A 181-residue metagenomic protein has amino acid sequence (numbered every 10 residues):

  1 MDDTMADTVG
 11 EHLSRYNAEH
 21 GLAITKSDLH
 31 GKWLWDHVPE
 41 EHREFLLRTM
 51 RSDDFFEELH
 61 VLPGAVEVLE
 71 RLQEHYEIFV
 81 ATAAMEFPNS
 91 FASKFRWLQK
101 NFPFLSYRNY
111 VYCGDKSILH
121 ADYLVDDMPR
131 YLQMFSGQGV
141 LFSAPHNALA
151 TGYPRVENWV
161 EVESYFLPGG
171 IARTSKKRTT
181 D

Functional and structural regions predicted by a protein language model:
M1-F45: Active-site neighborhood of HAD-like aspartate-dependent phosphohydrolases
A6-T8, S14, V80, F87-F91 (+3 more regions): Short catalytic/ligand-binding loop motif for oxyanion handling, primarily in non-cytosolic enzymes, centered on
D28, F79-N89, F95, Q99-I118: A short, structured active-site edge motif that brings together acidic residues
E44, R48-A81, F87-A92: Short, acidic loop-to-helix structural element flanking the phosphoryl-transfer center in phosphate-processing enzymes
E77-F79, Y123, V140: A structural signal for isolated positions on well-ordered beta-strands in alpha/beta enzyme cores
R108-S136: Conserved Lys-Pro-Asp/Glu-containing loop-to-beta segment of HAD-superfamily phosphomonoesterases, centered on
V125-V160: Acidic, Mg2+-coordinating phosphoryl-transfer loop and its flanking beta/alpha structural elements, shared across
